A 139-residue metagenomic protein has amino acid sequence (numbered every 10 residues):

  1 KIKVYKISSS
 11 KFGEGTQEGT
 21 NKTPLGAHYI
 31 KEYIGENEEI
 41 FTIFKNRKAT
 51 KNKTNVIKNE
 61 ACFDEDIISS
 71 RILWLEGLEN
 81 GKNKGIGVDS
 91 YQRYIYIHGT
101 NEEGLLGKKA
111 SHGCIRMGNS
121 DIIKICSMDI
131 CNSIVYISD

Functional and structural regions predicted by a protein language model:
K1: Structured alpha/beta reader/binder surfaces that contact nucleic acids or chromatin modification marks
V4-K6, A27, Y94, I134: Well-ordered beta-strand positions in beta-sheet-rich domains
V4-T20, K53-N59: N-terminal post-signal-peptidase region of extra-cytosolic proteins
K6-S8, Y29, W74: Generic structural detector for well-ordered beta-strands
S9-K11, Y33-E36: Short glycine-rich, polar/acidic loop-and-turn segments at beta strand-coil junctions
G15-I34: Short, surface-exposed secondary-structure junctions/capping segments
E38-D139: Exported/periplasmic cell-wall-interacting domains
